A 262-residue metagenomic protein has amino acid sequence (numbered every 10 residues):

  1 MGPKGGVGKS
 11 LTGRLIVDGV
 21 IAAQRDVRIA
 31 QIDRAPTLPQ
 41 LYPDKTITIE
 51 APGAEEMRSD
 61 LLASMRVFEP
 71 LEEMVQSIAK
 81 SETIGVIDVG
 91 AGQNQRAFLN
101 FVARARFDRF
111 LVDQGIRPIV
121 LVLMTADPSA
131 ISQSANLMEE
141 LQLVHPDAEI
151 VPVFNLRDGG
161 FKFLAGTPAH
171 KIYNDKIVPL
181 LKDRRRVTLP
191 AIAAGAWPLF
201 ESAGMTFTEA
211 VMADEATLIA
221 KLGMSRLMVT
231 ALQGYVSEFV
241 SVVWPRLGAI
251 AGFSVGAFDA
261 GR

Functional and structural regions predicted by a protein language model:
M1-P3: Nucleotide-activated donor-dependent transferases that construct or modify glycoconjugates
V7-G8: Conserved glycine(s) of the Walker
L11-T12: Hydrophobic positions on the alpha1 helix immediately C-terminal to the Walker A/P-loop
L15-Q24: A short, Lys/Arg-enriched amphipathic alpha-helix followed by its capping loop at the start of a domain
A22, I29-V89: Nucleotide-state-sensitive switch-loop elements of NTP-binding domains
D26-V27, T46, P118, I150: Hydrophobic anchor at the start of a short beta-strand that flanks the dinucleotide cofactor-binding loop
Q93-L199: Conserved catalytic-core segment of NTP-binding enzymes
E149-G159, A165-R262: P-loop NTP-binding site
